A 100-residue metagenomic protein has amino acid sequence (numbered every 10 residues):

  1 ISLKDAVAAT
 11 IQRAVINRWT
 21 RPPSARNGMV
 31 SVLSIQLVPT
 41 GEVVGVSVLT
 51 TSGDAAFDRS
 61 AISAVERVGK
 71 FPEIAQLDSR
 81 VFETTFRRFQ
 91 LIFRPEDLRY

Functional and structural regions predicted by a protein language model:
I1-T20, S24: Intrinsic-disorder/low-complexity signature in envelope-associated proteins
L3-V7, A25, L49, G53-F57: Extracytoplasmic/periplasmic, Sec-exported soluble proteins
D5-A6, V32-I35: Short hydrophobic/aromatic-rich motifs at helix boundaries and adjacent loops
A14-W19, Q36-T50, R59-E73, S79-Y100: Conserved "boundary/linchpin" sites in short secondary-structure elements
A25, I74-A75: A generic structural-conservation signal
R26-S31: Short, small/polar residue-rich loop motifs at catalytic or cofactor-binding pockets
